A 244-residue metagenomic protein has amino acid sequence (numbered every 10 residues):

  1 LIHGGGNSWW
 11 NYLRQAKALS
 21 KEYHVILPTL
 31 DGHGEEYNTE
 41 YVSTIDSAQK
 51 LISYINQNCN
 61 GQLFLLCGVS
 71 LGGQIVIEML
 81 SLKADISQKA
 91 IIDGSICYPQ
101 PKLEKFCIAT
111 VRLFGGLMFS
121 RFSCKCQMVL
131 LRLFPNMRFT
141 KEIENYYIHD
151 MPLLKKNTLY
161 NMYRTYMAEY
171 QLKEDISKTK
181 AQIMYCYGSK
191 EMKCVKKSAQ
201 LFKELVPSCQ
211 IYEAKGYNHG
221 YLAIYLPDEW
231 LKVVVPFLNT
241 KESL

Functional and structural regions predicted by a protein language model:
L1-Y37: Conserved HGGG/HGGXW glycine-rich cap/lid loop of the alpha/beta-hydrolase fold
I26-C67: Active-site loop/oxyanion-hole signature of alpha/beta-hydrolase fold enzymes
G68-G72, V76: Gly/Ala-rich beta-loop-alpha elbow adjacent to hydrolase catalytic centers
S81, S87-M118: Flexible "cap/lid" loop of the alpha/beta hydrolase fold
P101-L103, R121-I176: Conserved alpha/beta-hydrolase catalytic His-Asp/Glu region
T179, Y185-Y187: Short beta-strand/loop motif that positions the catalytic acidic residue of the alpha/beta-hydrolase fold
M192-S198: Conserved alpha/beta-hydrolase "acid-adjacent" motif
Y217-D228: Catalytic histidine-centered segment of alpha/beta-hydrolase-like enzymes
